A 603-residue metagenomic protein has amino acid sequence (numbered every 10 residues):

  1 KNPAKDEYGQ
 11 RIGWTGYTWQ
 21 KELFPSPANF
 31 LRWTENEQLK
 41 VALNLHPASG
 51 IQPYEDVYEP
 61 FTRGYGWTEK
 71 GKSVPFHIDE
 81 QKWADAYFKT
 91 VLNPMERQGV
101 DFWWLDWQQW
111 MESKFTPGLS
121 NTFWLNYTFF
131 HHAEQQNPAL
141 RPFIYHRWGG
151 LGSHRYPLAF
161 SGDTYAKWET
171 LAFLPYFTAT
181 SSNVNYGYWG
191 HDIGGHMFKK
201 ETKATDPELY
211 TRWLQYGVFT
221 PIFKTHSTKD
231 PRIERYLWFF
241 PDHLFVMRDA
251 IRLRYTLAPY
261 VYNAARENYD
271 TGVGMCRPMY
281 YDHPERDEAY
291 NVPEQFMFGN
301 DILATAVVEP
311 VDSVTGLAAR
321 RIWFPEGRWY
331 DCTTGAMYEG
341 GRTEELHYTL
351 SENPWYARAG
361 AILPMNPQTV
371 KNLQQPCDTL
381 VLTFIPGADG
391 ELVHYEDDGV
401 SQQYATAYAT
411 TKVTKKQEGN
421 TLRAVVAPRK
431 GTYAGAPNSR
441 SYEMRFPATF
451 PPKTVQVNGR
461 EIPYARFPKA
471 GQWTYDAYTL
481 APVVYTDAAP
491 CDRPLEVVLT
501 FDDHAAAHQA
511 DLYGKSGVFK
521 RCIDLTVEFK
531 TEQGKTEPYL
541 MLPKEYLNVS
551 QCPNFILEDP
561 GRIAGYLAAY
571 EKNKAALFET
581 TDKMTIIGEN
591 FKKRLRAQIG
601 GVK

Functional and structural regions predicted by a protein language model:
K1-N353, A357-R358, Y546-E558, G565 (+1 more regions): Catalytic-domain carbohydrate-binding cleft regions of carbohydrate-active enzymes
D6-E7, Y330-L350, T454-V484: Solvent-exposed beta-strand/loop surfaces of large extracellular or lumenal domains
G50-Q52, S153, S313-V314, D331 (+4 more regions): Intrinsically disordered, low-complexity acidic/polar segments
P221, Y269-D270, M337-E339, T432-P437 (+2 more regions): Short amphipathic alpha-helical segments with coiled-coil-like heptad repeat character
G299, E326, G419-T421, T479: Residue-level signal for tight coil/turn positions that link beta-strands
L303, L422-A424, P482: Hydrophobic residues embedded in beta-strands of well-ordered beta-sheets
A357-R460, D476-A477, T486-R493, V497-G600: Accessory, solvent-exposed terminal regions and/or long lumenal/extracellular loops of proteins
